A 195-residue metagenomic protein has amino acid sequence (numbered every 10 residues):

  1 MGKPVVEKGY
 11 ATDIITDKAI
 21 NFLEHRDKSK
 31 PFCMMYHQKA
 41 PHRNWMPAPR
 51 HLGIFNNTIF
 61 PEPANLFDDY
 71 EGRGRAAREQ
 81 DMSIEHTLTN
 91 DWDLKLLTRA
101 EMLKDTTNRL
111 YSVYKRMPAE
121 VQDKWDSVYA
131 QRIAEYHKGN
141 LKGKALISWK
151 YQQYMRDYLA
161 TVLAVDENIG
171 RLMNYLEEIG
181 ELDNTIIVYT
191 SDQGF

Functional and structural regions predicted by a protein language model:
G2-Y10, I14, E24-S29, M35-F195: Active-site-proximal cap/lid insertion segments
